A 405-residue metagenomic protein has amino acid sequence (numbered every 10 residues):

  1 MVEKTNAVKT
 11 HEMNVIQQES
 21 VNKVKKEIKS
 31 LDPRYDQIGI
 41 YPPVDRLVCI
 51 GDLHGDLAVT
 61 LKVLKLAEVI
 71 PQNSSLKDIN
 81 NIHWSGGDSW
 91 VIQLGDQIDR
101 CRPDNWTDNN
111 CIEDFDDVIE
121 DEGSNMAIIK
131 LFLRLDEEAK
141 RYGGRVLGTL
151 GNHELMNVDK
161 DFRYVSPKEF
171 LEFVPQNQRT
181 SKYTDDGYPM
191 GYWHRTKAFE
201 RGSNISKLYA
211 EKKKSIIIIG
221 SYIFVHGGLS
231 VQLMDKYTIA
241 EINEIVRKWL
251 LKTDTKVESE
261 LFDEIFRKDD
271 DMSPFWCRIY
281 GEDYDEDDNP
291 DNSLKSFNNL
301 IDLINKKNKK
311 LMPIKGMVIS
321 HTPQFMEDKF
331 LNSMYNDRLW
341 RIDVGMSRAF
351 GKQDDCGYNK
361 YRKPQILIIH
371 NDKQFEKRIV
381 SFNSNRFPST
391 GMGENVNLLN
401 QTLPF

Functional and structural regions predicted by a protein language model:
M1-F405: Feature recognizes metal-dependent phosphohydrolase scaffolds
